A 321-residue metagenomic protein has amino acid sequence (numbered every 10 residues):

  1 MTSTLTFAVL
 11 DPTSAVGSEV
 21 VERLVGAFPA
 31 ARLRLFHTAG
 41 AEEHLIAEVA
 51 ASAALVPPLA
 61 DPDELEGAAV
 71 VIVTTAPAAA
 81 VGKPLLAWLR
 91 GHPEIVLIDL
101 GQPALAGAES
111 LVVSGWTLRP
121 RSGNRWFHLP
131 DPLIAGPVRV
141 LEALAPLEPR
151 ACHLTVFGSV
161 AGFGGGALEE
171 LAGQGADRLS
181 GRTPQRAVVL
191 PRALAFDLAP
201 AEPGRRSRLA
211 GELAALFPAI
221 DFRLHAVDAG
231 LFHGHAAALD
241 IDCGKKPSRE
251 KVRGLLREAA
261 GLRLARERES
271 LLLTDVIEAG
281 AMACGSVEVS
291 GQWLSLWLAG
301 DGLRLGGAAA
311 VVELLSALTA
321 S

Functional and structural regions predicted by a protein language model:
T2-A187, D221, S270-L272, I277 (+3 more regions): N-terminal Rossmann-like NAD(P) cofactor-binding subdomain of oxidoreductases, focused on the glycine-rich
T4, A15, A161-S321: Charged docking surfaces used in two-component/phosphorelay signaling
